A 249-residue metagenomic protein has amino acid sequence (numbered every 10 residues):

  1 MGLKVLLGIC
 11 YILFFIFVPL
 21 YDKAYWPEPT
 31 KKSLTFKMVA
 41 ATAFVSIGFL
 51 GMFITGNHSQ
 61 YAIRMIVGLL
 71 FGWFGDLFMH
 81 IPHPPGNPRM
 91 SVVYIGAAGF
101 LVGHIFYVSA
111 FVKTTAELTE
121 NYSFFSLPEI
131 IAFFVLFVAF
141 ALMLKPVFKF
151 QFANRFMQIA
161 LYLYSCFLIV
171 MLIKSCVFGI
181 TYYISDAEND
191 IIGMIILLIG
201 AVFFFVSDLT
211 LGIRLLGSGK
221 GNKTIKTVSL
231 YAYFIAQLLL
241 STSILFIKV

Functional and structural regions predicted by a protein language model:
M1-V249: Polytopic alpha-helical membrane-helix bundles and their juxtamembrane interface segments in multi-pass membrane
